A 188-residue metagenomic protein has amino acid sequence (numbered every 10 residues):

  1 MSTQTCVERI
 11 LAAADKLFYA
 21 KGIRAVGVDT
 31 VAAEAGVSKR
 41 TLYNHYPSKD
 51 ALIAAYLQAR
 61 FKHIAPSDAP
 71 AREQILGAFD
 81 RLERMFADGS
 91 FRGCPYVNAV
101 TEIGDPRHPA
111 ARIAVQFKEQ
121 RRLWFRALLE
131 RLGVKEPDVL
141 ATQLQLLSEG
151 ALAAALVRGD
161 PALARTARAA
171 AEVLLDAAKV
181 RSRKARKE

Functional and structural regions predicted by a protein language model:
M1-K21, A25-V37, A51: Basic, helix-initiating cap at the start of DNA-binding domains
L11, I53, L57, A111-R122: Amphipathic, non-transmembrane alpha-helical scaffold segments
L11, L76, E119-R122, R126 (+2 more regions): An amphipathic alpha-helix signature
A35-Y46: Short hydrophobic/aromatic patch on the recognition helix
Y46, A51-R60, S67: Alpha-helical DNA-contacting segments of helix-turn-helix folds
A55, A65-R92, A141-L144: Hydrophobic alpha-helical connector segments
D88-R112: Amphipathic alpha-helical segments used for helix-helix packing
A110-Q116, E130-E188: Hydrophobic/aromatic-rich alpha-helical bundle segments in the mid-to-C-terminal region
